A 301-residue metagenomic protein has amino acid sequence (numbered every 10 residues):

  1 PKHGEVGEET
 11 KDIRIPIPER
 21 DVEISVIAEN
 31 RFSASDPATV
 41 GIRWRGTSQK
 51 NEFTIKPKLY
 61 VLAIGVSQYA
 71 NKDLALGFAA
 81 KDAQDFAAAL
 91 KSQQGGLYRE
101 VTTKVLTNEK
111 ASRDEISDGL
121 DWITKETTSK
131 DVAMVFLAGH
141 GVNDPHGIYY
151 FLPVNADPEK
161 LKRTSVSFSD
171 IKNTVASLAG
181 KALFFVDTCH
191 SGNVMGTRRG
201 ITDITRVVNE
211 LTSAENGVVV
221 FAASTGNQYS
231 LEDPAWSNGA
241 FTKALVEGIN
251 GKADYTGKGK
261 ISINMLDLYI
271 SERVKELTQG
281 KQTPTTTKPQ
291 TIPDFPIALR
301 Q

Functional and structural regions predicted by a protein language model:
P1-Q301: Cysteine endopeptidase catalytic domains of the caspase/legumain-like
